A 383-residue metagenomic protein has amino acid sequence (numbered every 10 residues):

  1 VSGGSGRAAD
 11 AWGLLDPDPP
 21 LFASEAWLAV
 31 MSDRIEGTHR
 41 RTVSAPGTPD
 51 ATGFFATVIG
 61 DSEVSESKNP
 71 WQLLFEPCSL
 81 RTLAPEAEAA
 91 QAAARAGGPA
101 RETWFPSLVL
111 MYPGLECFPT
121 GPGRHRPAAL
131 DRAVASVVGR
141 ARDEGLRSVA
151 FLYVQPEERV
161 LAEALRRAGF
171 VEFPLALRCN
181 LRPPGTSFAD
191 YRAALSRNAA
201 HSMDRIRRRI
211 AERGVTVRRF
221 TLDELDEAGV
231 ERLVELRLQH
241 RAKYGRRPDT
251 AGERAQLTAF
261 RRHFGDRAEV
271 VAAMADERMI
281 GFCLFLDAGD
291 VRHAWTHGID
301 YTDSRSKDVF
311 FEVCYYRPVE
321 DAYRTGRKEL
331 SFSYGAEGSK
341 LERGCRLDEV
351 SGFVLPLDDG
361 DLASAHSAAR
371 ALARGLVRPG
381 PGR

Functional and structural regions predicted by a protein language model:
V1-R383: N-acyltransferase acceptor-side catalytic subdomain
